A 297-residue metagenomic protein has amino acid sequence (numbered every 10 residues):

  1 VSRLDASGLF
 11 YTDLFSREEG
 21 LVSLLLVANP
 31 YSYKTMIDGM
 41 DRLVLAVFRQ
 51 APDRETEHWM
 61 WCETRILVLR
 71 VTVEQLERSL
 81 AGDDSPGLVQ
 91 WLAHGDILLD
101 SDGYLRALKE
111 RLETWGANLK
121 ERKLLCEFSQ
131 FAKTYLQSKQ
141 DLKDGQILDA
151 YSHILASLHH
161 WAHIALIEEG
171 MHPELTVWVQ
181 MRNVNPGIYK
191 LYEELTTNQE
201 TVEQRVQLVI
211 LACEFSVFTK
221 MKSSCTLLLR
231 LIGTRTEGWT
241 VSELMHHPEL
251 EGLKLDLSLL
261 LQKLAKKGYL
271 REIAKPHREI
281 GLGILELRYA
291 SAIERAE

Functional and structural regions predicted by a protein language model:
V1-A6, T72-Q75, G116-A117, E200-R205 (+2 more regions): General structural signal for secondary-structure boundaries
V1-H94: Metal-dependent nucleotidyltransferase catalytic core
R3-D5, C62-D144: Conserved NTP/Mg2+-binding pocket subregion across the NTase superfamily
V27-M36, V68-S79, W91-L105, I167-L175 (+1 more regions): Charged, low-complexity, helix/coiled-coil-prone segments
M40, E57-H58, L76-V89, S101-T114 (+4 more regions): Short charge-dense sequence patches
R122-E272, E294-E297: Conserved nucleotidyltransferase catalytic core and NTase-mimicking acidic/glycine-rich helix/loop elements in nucleic
I273-H277: Short Lys/Arg-enriched helix C-cap and helix-to-coil transition segments that create basic nucleic-acid-contact patches
G281-E297: Short, amphipathic alpha-helical interaction segments positioned at domain boundaries
